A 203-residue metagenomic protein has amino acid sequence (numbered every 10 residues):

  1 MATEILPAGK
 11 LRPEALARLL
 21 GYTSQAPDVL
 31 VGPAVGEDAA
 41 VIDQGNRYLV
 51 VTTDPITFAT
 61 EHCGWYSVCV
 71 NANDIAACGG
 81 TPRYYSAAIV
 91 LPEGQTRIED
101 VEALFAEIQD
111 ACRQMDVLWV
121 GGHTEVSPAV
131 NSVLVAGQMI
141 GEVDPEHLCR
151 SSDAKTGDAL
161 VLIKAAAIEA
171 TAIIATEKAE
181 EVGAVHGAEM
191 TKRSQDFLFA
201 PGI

Functional and structural regions predicted by a protein language model:
M1-I203: Helix-biased detector of long, well-ordered alpha-helical tracts
